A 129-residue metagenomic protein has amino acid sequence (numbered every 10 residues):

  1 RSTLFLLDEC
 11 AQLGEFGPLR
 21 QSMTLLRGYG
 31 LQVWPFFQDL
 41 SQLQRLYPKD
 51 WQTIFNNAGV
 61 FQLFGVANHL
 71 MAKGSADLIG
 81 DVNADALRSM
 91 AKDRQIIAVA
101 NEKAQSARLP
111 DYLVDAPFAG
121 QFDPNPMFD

Functional and structural regions predicted by a protein language model:
R1-S89, N101-Q105, P110-D123: Conserved P-loop NTPase motor cores
K92-R94: Glycine-centered loop/turn motifs
I97: Conserved active-site motif detector
